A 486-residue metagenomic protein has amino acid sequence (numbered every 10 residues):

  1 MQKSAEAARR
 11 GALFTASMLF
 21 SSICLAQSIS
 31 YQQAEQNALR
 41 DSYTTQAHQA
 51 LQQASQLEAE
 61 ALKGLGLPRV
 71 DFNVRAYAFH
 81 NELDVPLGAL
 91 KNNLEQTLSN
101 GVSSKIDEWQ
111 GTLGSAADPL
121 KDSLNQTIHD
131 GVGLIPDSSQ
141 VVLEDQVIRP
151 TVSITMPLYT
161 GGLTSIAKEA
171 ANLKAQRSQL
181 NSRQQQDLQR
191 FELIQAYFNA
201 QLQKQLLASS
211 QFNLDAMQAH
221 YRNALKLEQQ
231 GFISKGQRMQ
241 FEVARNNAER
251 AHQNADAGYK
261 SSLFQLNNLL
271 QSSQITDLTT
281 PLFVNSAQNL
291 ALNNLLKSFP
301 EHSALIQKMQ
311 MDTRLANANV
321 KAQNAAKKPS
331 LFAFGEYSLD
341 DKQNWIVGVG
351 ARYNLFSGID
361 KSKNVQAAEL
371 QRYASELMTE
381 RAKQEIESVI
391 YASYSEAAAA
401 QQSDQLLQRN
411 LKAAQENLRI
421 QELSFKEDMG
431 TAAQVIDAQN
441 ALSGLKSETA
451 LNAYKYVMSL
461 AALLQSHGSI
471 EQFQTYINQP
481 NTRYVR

Functional and structural regions predicted by a protein language model:
Q2-S4, I29, L57-A59, L180-H302 (+2 more regions): Periplasmic alpha-helical coiled-coil/stalk elements that build and connect Gram-negative outer-membrane
A7, D71, A76-S99, A450-R486: Acidic, low-complexity, intrinsically disordered peripheral segments
E35-D41, K91-I135, S272-L331, F473-R486: Amphipathic alpha-helical coiled-coil scaffold segments and their short linker/junction regions
Q36-Q46, Q53-P68, G114-P119, V141-E144 (+8 more regions): A glycine-/polar-enriched beta->alpha junction
A47-L62, Q185, Q189-S210, A219 (+6 more regions): Amphipathic alpha-helical coiled-coil segments
L51, D312, E336-I346: Solvent-exposed loop/turn segments connecting transmembrane beta-strands in outer-membrane beta-barrel proteins
F72, K328-L339: Transmembrane beta-strand segments that form the barrel wall of outer-membrane beta-barrel proteins
A76-H80, L158, Y337-D341, Y353-L355 (+1 more regions): Transmembrane beta-strands of outer-membrane beta-barrel pores
